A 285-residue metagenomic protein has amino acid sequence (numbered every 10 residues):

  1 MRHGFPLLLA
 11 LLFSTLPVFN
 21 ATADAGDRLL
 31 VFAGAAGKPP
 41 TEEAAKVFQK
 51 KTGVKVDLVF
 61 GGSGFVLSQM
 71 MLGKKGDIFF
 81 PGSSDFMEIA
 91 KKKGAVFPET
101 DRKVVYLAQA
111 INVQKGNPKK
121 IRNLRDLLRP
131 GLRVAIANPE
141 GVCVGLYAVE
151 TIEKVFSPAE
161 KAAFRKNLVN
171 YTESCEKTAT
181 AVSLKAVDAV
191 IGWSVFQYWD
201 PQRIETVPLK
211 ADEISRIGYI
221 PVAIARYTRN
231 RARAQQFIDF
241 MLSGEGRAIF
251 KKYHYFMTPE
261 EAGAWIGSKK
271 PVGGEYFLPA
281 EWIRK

Functional and structural regions predicted by a protein language model:
M1-G4: Positively charged n-region of N-terminal signal peptides that target proteins for export
P6-P17: Bacterial N-terminal signal peptides
A21-V59, G64-K74, S83-S84, E88-K93 (+2 more regions): Exported/periplasmic ABC-transporter solute-binding proteins
K93-T100: A short, gly/pro- and small-residue-rich
